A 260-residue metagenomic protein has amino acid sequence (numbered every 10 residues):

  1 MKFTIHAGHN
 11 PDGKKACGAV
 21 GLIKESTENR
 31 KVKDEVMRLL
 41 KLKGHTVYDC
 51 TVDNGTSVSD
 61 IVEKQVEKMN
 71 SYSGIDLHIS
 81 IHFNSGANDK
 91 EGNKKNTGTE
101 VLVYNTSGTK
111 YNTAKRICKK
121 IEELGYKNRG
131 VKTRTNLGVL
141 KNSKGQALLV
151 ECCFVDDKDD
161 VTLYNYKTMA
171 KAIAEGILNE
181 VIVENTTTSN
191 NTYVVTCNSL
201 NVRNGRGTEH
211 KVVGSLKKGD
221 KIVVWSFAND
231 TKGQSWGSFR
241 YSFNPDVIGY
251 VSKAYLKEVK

Functional and structural regions predicted by a protein language model:
M1-L22: Short glycine-rich His-centered loop
F3, K14, S26-N185: Active-site-proximal helix/loop segments of hydrolytic enzymes
G8-N10, N84, T106, V155 (+3 more regions): Solvent-exposed coil/turn segments that connect beta secondary-structure elements in extracytoplasmic/periplasmic
R129, T135, N198, S235-G237 (+1 more regions): Extracytoplasmic/periplasmic beta-strand context in beta-sandwich domains, especially the cupredoxin/COX2 CuA-binding
N185-N201, G214-K218, G233, K257-K260: SH3-family beta-barrel domains
R203-G205, R240: Predominantly extracellular/luminal cell-surface or secreted proteins
R206-K211: Short alpha-helix capping/helix-loop boundary micro-motifs
S215-Y255: SH3/SH3-like beta-barrel superfamily modules
